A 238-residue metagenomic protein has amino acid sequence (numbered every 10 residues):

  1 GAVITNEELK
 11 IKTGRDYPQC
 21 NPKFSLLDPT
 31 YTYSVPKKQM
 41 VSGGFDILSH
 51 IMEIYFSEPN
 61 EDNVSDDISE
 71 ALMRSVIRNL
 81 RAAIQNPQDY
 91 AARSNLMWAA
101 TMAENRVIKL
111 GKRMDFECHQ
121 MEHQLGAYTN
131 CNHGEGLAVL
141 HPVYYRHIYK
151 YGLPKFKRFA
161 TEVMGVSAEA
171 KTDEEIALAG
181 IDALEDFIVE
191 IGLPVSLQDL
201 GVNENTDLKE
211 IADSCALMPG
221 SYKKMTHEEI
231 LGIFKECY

Functional and structural regions predicted by a protein language model:
G1-V64, R158: A glycine/threonine-rich phosphate-anchoring loop and its flanking beta-alpha core in nucleotide/phosphate-binding
V35-S42, N63, D67, K171-E174 (+2 more regions): Charge-dense, low-complexity intrinsically disordered segments
V41-G44, R93, L137, F156 (+2 more regions): Short runs of predominantly hydrophobic/aromatic residues within well-ordered alpha helices that form helix-helix
L48-M52, R93-E104, H141, L184 (+3 more regions): Short alpha-helical scaffolding segments that buttress acidic/His motifs in well-ordered protein cores
I54-D182: Active-site segments that bind and position negatively charged phosphate/pyrophosphate groups
V163, S167-Y238: C-terminal charged capping/lid subdomain of soluble metabolic enzymes
